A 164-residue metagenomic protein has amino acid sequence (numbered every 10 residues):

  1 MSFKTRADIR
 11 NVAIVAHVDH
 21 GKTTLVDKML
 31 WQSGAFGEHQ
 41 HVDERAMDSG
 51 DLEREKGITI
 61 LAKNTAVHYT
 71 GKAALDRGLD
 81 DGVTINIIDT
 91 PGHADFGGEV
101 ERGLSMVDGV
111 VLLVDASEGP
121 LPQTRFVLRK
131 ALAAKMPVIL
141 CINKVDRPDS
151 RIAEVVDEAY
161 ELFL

Functional and structural regions predicted by a protein language model:
M1-V114, E118, L128, E154 (+1 more regions): P-loop NTPase switch module centered on the Walker A-proximal segment
M47, L112, L140-D146: Short beta-alpha connecting loops at secondary-structure transitions that line or flank enzyme active sites
K72, Q123, S150-R151: Short Asp/Glu-rich motifs
H93-A94, S117-P120, A133, K144-S150: Conserved nucleotide-binding/hydrolysis micro-motifs of P-loop NTPases
E101, Q123-A134: Short, conserved "post-DEAD/DEAH" coupling segment immediately C-terminal to helicase motif II within the SF2/RecA-like
V107-V110, A134-V138: Short glycine-/polar-rich loops that comprise or flank the Walker A/P-loop and associated switch/sensor motifs
A131-M136, L162-L164: Arginine/glycine-rich "motif VI" loop of SF2 helicases in the C-terminal RecA-like domain
K144-L164: GTPase G-domain guanine-specificity segment
